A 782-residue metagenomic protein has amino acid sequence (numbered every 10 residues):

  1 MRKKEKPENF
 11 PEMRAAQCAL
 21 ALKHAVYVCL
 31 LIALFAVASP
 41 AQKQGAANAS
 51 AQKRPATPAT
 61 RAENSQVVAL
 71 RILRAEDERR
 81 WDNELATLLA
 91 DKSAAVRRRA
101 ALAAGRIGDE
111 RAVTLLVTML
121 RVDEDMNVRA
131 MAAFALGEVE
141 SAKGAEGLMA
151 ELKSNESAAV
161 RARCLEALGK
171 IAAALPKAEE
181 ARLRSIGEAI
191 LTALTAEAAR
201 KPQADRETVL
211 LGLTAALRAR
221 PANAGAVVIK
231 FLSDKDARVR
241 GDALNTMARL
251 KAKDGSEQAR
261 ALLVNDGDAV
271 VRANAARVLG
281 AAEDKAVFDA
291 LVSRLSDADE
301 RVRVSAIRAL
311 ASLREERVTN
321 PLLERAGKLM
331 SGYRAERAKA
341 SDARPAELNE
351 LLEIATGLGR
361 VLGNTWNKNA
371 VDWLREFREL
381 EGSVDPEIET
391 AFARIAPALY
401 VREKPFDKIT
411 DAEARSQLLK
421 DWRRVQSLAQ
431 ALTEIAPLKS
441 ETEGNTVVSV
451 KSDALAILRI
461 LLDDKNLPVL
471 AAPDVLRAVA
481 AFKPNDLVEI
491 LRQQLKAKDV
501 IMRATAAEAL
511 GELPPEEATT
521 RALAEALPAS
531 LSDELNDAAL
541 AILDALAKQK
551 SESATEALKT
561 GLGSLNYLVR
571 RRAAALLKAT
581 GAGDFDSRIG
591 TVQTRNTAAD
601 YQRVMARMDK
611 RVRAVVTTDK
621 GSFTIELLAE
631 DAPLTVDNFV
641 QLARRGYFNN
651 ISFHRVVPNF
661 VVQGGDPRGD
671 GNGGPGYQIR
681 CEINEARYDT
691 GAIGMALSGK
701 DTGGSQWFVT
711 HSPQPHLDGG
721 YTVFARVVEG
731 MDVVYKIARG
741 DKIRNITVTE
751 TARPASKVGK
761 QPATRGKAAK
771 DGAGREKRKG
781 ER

Functional and structural regions predicted by a protein language model:
F10-Y27: Bacterial N-terminal signal peptides that target proteins for export
A25-A36: Bacterial N-terminal signal peptides
G45-A47, A51-R54, D77-A90, D109-R121 (+13 more regions): Amphipathic alpha-helical scaffolding segments comprising HEAT/armadillo-like alpha-solenoid repeats
T57-V67, L428-I435, D537: HEAT-repeat alpha-solenoid elements in large eukaryotic scaffold proteins
E63, R79, A94-A95, E110 (+20 more regions): Alpha-helix N-cap/helix-start positions at coil->helix boundaries
L73-R74, G105, G137, G169 (+14 more regions): Structural signature of alpha-helical solenoid repeat scaffolds
R99, L115, M131, G147 (+25 more regions): Alpha-solenoid helical repeat scaffolds
N445, S449, N466-P468, E489 (+3 more regions): Cyclophilin-like peptidyl-prolyl cis-trans isomerases
